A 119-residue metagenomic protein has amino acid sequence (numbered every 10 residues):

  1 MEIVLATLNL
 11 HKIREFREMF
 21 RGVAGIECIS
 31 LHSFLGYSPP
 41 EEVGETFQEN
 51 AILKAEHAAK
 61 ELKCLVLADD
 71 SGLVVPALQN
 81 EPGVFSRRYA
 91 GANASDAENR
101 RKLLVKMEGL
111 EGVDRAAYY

Functional and structural regions predicted by a protein language model:
M1-V4, L10-Y119: Anionic-ligand binding patches
